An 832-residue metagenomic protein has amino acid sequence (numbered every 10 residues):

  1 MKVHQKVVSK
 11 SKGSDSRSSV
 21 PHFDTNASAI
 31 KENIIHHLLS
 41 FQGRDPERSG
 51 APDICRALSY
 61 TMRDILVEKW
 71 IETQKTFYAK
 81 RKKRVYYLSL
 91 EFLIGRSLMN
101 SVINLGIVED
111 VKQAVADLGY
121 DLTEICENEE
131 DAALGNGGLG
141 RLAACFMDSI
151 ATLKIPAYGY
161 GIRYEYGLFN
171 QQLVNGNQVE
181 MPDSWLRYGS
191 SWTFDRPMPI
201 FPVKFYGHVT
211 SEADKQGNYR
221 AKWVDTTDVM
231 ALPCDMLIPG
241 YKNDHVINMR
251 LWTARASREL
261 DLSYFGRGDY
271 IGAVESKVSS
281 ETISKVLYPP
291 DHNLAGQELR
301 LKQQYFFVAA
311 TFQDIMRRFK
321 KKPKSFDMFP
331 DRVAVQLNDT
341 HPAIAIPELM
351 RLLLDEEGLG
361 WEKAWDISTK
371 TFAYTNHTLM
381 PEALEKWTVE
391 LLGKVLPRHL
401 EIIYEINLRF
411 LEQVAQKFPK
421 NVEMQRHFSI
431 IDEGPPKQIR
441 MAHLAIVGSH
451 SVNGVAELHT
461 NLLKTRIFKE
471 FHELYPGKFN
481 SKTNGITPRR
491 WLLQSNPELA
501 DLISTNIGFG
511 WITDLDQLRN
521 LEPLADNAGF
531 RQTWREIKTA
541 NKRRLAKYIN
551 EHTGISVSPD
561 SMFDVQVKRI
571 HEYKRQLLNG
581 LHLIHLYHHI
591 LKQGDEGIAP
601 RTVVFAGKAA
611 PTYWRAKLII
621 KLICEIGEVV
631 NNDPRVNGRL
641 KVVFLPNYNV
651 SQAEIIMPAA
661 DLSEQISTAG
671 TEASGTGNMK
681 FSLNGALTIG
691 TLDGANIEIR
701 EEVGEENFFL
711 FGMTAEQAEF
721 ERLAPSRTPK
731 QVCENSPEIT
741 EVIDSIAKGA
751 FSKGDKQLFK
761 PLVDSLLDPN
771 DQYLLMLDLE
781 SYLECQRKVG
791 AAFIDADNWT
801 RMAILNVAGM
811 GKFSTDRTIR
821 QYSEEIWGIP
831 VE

Functional and structural regions predicted by a protein language model:
K2-E832: A conserved ligand/cofactor-binding region detector
